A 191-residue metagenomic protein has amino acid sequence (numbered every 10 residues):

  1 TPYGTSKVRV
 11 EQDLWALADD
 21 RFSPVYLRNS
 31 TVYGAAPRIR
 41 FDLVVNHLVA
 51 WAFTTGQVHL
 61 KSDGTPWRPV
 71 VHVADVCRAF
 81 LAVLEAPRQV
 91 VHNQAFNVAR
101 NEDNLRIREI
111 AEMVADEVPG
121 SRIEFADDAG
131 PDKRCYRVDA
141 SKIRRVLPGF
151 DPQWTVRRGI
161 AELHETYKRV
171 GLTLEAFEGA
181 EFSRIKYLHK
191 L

Functional and structural regions predicted by a protein language model:
T1, L43, H47, N97: Amphipathic alpha-helical recognition patches that constitute DNA-binding helices
P2, A36-P37, A99, D128: A generic structural signal for short
Y3, K7: Active-site YXXXK catalytic motif of short-chain dehydrogenase/reductase
V8, Q12-R68, V73-L84, E112-D116: NAD(P)-dependent short-chain dehydrogenase/reductase
G56, K61-L191: C-terminal substrate-binding subdomain of Rossmann-fold SDR/epimerase-dehydratase oxidoreductases
